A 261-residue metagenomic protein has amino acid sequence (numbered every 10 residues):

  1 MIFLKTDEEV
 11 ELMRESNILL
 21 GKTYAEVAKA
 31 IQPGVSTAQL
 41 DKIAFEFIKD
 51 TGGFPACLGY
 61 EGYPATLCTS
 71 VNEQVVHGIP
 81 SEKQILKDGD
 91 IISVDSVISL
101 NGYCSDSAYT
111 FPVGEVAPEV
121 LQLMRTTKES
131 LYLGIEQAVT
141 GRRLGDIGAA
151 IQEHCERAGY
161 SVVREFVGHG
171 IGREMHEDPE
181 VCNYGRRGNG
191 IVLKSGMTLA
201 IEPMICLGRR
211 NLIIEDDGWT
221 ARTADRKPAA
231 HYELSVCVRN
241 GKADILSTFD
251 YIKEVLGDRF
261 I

Functional and structural regions predicted by a protein language model:
M1-I261: Active-site neighborhoods and metal-handling regions in enzymes and metal-associated proteins
